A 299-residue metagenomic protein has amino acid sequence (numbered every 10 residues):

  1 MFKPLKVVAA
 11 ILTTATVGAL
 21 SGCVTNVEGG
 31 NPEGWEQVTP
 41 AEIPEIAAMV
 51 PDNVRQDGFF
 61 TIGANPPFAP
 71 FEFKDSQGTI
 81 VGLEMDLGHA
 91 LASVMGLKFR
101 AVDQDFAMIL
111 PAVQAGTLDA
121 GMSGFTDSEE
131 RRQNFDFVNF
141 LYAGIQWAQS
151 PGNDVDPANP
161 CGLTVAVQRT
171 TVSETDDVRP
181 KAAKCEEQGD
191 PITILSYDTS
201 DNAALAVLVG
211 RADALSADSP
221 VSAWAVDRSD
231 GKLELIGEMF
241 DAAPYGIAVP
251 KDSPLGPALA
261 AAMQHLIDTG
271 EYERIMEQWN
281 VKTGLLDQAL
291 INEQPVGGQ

Functional and structural regions predicted by a protein language model:
A19-G22: C-terminal motif of bacterial Sec signal peptides marking the signal peptidase cleavage site
V24-P44, H89, S93, N153 (+3 more regions): Extended ligand-binding regions for polar small-molecule ligands
V27-S123, Q278: Extracytoplasmic small-molecule ligand-binding "clamshell" domains of the periplasmic binding protein/Venus flytrap
P66, L141-Q149, A223, D227-Q264 (+1 more regions): Periplasmic-binding protein-like
P66-A69, I80-S93, F125-T126, G144-T199 (+3 more regions): Bilobed "Venus flytrap"/periplasmic-binding protein-like clamshell domains and structurally analogous long
H89, K98-P160: Acidic, polar ligand-binding/catalytic clefts
R100-P111, I194-L205, A243: Short helix-initiation/N-cap motifs at beta->coil->alpha
F125-R132, R179, L208-D241: A ligand-binding cleft/hinge motif common to bilobed small-molecule-binding domains
